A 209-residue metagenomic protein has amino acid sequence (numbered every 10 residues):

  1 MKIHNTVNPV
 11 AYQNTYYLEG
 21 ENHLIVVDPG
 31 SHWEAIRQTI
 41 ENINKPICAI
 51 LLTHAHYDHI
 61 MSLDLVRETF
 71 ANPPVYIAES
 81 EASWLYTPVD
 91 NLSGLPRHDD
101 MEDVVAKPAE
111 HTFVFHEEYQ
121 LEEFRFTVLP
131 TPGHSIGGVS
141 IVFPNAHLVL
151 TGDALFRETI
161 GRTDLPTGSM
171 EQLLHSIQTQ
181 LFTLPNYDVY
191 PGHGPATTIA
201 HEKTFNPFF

Functional and structural regions predicted by a protein language model:
M1, K45, P73-P74, F124 (+1 more regions): A structural micro-motif
M1-N42, S140-G152: Conserved beta-strand hairpin/beta-sheet module of binuclear metal-dependent hydrolase folds, prominently
T6, L18, E117-E123: Short acidic-hydrophobic surface loop/beta-edge motif
T6-V7, F70, A109-E110, P130-P132: Short Gly/Pro-enriched turn/cap motifs at secondary-structure boundaries
N14-Y16, I25, H111, H116-E117 (+2 more regions): Residue-level detector of beta-strand structural context in well-folded domains
V27-D28, C48-A55, V75-A78, P130-G133 (+2 more regions): Active-site neighborhood of phospho(di)ester-bond hydrolases with catalytic His/Asp-centered motifs
H32-A35, T39-Q120, F208: Active-site HxH/HxHxD metal-binding segment of metal-dependent hydrolases
N91-G94, R125-F209: Metallo-beta-lactamase
